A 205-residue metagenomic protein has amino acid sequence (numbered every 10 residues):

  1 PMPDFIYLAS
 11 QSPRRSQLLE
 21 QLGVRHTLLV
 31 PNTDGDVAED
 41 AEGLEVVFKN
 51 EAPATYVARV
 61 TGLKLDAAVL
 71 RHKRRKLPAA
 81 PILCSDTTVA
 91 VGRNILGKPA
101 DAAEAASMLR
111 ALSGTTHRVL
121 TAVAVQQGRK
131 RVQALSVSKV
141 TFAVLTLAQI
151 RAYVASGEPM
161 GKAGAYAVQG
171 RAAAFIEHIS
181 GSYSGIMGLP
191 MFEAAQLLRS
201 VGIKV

Functional and structural regions predicted by a protein language model:
M2-H26: N-terminal beta1-alpha1 ligand-phosphate binding loop
P3-I6, E20, V47-V205: Anionic-ligand binding patches
Q11, P31, G128: Cofactor-binding loop segments of dinucleotide-utilizing enzymes, especially the Rossmann-like FAD- and NAD(P)+-binding
R14, D34-D36, R131: Surface-exposed, flexible loop/turn segments at secondary-structure boundaries
H26-G35: A short beta-strand-loop structural module common to alpha/beta enzyme folds
D36-G43: Short, charged, surface-exposed secondary-structure boundary motifs
